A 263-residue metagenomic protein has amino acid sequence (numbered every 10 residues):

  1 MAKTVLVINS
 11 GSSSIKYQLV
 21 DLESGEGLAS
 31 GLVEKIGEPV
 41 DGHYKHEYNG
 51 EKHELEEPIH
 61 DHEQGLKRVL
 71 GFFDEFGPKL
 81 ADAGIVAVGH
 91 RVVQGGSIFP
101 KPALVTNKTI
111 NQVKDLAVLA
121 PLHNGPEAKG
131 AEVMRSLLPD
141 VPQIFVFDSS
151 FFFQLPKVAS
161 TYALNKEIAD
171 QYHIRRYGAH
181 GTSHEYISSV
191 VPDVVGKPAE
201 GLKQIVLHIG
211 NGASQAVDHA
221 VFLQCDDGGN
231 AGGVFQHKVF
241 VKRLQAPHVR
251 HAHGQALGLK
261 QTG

Functional and structural regions predicted by a protein language model:
V5, S14-H60: Short glycine-rich, Thr/Ser-proximal phosphate-binding strand/loop in the N-terminal lobe of ATP-dependent enzymes
V5-V7, I85-G89, I144, Q204-H208: Short glycine-aspartate micro-motif
N9, V33, V88, D148 (+1 more regions): Residue-level signal for inorganic ion chemistry
P39-G84, G130, L137: Conserved active-site "lid/cap" helical segment
F73-H123, I144, F151-A159: Short beta-strand-loop/turn "lid" adjacent to the catalytic site in phosphate-handling enzymes
N124-G125, A131-D218, L223: Phosphate-binding/catalytic loop of phosphoryl-transfer enzymes
Q215-Q224, G229-G232, R243, R250: Short, compositionally biased segments
A231, F240, A246-P247, A252-A256 (+1 more regions): Short linear motifs in low-complexity or flexible loops
